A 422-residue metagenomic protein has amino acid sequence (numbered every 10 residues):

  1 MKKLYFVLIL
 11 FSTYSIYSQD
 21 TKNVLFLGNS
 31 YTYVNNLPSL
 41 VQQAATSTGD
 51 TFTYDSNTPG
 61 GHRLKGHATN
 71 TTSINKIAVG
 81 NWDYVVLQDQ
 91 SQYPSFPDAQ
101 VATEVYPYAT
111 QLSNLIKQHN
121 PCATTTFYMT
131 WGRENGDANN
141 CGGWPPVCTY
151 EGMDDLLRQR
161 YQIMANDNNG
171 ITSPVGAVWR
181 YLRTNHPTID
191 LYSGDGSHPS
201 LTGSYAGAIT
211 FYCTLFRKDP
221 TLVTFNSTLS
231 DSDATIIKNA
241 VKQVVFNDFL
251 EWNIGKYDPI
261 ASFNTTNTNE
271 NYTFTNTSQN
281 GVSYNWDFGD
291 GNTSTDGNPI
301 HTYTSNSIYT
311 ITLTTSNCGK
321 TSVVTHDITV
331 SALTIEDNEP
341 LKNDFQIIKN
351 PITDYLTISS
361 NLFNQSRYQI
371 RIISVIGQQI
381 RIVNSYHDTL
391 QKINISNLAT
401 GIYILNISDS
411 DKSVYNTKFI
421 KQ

Functional and structural regions predicted by a protein language model:
M1-T21: Bacterial Sec-dependent N-terminal signal peptides
Y17-K22, A332-L333, N338-P340: Sec-dependent signal peptide cleavage junction
D20, L191, H198, T202 (+1 more regions): Conserved catalytic region of serine esterases and O-acyltransferases that act on ester linkages in lipids
T21-L25, Y31-T110, L115, P121: Conserved SGNH/GDSL esterase-like catalytic core that processes O-acyl groups on lipids and polysaccharides
S30, V34, L40-T48, Q88 (+8 more regions): Structured segments of extracytoplasmic/periplasmic soluble domains in secreted or envelope-associated proteins
K76-S197, L201: Alpha-helical cap/lid subdomain in secreted, periplasmic, or secretory-pathway luminal O-acyl-processing enzymes
K256-L333, F345-I347: Extracellular/lumenal mature domains of secreted and surface-exposed proteins
N285, I308, T312-T314, S322-V323 (+1 more regions): C-terminal outer-membrane/trafficking sorting elements
